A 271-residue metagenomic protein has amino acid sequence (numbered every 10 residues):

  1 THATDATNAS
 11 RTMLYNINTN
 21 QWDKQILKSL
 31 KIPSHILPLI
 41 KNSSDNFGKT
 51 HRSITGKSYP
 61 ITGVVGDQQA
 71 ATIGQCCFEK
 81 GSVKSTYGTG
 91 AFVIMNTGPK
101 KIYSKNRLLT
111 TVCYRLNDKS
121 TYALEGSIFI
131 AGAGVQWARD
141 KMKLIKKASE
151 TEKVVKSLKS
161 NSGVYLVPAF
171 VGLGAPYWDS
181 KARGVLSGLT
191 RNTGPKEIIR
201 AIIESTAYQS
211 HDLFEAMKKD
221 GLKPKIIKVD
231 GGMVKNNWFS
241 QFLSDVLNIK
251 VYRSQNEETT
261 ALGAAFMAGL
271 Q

Functional and structural regions predicted by a protein language model:
T1-T4, N8, M13-K24, K28-S29 (+1 more regions): Active-site core segments that coordinate phosphate-bearing ligands/cofactors across diverse enzyme families
S34-I36, K225-I226: Short acidic capping loops at alpha-helix termini that bridge into adjacent secondary structure
L39-N46: Gly/charged, well-structured mid-domain segments that form the phosphate/adenylate-handling core of ATP-dependent
